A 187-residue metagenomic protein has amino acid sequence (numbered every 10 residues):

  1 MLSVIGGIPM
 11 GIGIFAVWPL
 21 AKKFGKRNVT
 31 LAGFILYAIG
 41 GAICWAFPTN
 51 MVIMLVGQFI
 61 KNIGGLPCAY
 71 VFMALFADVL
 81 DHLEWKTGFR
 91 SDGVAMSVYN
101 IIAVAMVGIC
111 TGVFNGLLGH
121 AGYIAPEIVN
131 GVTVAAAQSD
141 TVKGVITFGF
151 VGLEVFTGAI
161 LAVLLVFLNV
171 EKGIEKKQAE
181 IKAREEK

Functional and structural regions predicted by a protein language model:
M1-K187: Membrane-embedded alpha-helical bundles of multi-pass transporters/translocases, especially carrier/permease families
